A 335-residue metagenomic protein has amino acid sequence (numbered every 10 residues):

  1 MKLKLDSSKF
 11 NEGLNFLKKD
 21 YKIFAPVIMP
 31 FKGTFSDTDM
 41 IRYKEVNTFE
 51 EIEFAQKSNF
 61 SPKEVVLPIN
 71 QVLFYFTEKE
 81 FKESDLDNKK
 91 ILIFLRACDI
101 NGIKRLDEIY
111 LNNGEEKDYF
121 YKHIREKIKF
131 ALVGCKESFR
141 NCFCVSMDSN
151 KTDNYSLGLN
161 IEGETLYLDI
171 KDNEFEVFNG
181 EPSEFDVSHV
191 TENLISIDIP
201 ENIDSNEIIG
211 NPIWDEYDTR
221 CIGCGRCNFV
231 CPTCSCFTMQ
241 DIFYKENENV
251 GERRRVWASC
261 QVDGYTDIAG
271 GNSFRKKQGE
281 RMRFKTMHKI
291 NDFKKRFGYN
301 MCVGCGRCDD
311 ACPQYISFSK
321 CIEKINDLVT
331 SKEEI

Functional and structural regions predicted by a protein language model:
M1-N206: Iron-sulfur-associated redox domains of electron-transfer enzymes in respiratory and anaerobic energy metabolism
P26-I28, P232, P313: Proline-rich low-complexity regions
D99, C227, C308: A generic "binding-loop/recognition-motif" signal
E201-T219, F237-I335: Ferredoxin-type iron-sulfur electron-transfer modules in oxidoreductases and energy-metabolism complexes
C221-P232: Oxyanion-binding "anion nests"
